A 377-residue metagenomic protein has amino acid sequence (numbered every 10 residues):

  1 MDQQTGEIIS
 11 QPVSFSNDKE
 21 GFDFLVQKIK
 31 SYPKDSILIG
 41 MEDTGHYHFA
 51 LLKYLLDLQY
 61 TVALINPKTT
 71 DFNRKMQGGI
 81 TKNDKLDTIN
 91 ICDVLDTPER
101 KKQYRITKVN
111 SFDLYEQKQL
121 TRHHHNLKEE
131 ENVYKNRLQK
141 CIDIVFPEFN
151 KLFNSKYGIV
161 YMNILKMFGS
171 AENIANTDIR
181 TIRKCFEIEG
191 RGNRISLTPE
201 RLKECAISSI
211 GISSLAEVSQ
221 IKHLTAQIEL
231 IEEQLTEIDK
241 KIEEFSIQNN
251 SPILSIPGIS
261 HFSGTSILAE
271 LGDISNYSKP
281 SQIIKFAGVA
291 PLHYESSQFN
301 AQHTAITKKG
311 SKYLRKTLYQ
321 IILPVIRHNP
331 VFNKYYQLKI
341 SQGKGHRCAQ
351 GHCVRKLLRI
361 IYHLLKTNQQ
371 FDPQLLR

Functional and structural regions predicted by a protein language model:
M1-R377: A detector of single, family-specific signature residues that are central to catalytic or substrate-handling motifs
